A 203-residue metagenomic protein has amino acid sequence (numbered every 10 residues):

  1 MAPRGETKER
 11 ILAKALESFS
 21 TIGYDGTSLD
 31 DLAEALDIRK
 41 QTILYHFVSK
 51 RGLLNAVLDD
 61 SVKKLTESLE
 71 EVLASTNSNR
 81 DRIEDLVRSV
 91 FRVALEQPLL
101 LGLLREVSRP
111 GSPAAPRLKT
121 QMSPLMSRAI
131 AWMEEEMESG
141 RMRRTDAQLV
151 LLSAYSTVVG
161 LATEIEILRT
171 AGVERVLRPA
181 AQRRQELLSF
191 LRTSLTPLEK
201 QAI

Functional and structural regions predicted by a protein language model:
M1-E6, E17, I167, E199-I203: N-terminal intrinsically disordered/low-complexity leader segments
A2, N55-D85, M126-W132: Amphipathic alpha-helical linker/stalk segments
R10, K14, S18-G52, A56: Helix-turn-helix
A56, E70-L99, S139, A147-A154 (+2 more regions): Hydrophobic alpha-helical connector segments
R82, L95-P116, E164-A171: Amphipathic alpha-helical segments used for helix-helix packing
V87-V90, L103-V107, A154, V158 (+1 more regions): Short alpha-helical scaffolding segments that buttress acidic/His motifs in well-ordered protein cores
R92, E96, M126-E138, T157-I203: C-terminal peripheral helix-coil segments that are non-catalytic and often amphipathic
